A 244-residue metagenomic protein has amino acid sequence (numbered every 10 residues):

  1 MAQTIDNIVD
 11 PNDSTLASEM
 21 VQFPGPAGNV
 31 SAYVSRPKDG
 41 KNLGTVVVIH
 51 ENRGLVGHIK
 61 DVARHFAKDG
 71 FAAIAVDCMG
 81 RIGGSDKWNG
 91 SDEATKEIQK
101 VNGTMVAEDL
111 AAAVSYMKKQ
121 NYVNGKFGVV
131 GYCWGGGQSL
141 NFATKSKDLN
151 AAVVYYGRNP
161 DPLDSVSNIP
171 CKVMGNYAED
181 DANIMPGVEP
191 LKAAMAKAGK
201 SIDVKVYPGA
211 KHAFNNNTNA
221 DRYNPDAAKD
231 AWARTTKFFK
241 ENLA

Functional and structural regions predicted by a protein language model:
M1-T15, D180: N-terminal targeting or regulatory segments adjacent to alpha/beta-hydrolase or S9 domains
P11-S14, M20-K119, N216-N219: Serine-hydrolase catalytic machinery in alpha/beta-hydrolase-like enzymes
C78-I82, R158, A210: Short beta-to-alpha linker loops that shape the active-site pocket of alpha/beta-hydrolase fold enzymes
A111-P170: Primarily recognizes the serine-hydrolase "nucleophile elbow" in alpha/beta-hydrolase and SGNH/GDSL folds
N168-V173, A198-S201: Short, proline-enriched alpha-helix->beta-strand connector loops that line the catalytic pocket of alpha/beta-hydrolase
G175-Y177: Short beta-strand/loop motif that positions the catalytic acidic residue of the alpha/beta-hydrolase fold
A182-V188: Conserved alpha/beta-hydrolase "acid-adjacent" motif
A196, S201-A244: C-terminal catalytic histidine-bearing segment of alpha/beta-hydrolase fold enzymes
